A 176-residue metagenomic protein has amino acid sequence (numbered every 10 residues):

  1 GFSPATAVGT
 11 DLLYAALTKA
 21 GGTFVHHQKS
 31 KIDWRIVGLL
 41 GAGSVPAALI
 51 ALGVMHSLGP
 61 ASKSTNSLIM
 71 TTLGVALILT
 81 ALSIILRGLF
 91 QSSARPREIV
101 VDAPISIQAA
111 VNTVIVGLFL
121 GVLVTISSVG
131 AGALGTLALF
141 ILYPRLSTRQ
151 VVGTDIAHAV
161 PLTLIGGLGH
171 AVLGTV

Functional and structural regions predicted by a protein language model:
G1, G9, A15, L118-A133: Functional transmembrane helices that embed catalytic/metal-coordinating motifs
G1-P4, G135-Q150: Interfacial segments of multi-pass membrane proteins
G1-V37: Juxtamembrane transmembrane-helix termini in multi-pass membrane transport proteins
T6-T10, I99-Q108, T148-D155: Short, amphipathic, aromatic/basic-enriched membrane-interface segments that mark the entry/exit of transmembrane
G9, L13-A20, G38, A42-P46 (+5 more regions): Hydrophobic residues within alpha-helical transmembrane segments of multi-pass solute transporters/permease subunits
D11, L52-G53, L137, G166: Transmembrane alpha-helix boundary and packing residues in multipass membrane permease domains and related
V25-I126, I141, V172-V176: Juxtamembrane transmembrane-helix boundary motif
I126-G130, V160-L168: Hydrophobic alpha-helical segments of membrane proteins
